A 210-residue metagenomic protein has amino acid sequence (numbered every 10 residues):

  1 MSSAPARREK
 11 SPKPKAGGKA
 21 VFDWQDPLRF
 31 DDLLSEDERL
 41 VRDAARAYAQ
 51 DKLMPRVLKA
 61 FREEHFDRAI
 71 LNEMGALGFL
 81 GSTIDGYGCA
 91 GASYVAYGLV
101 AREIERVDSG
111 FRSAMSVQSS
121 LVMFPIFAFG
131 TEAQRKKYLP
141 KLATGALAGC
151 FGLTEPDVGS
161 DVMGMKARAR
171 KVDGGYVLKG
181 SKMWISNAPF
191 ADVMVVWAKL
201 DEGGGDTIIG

Functional and structural regions predicted by a protein language model:
M1-D37: Intrinsic disorder at enzyme termini
D32-L53: Mature N-terminal segment immediately following signal peptide/propeptide cleavage in secreted/periplasmic
P55-L77: Short secondary-structure junction/hinge motifs that connect adjacent elements
F61, H65, C89, V158-S160: Conserved, non-catalytic sequence blocks in retroelement Pol enzymes and Pol-derived host proteins
A76-A148, S186-V193: Internal helix-loop-helix
A167-R170: A structural signal for short hydrophobic beta-strand segments in well-ordered beta-sheet cores
G175, K179-G210: A short core secondary-structure module
